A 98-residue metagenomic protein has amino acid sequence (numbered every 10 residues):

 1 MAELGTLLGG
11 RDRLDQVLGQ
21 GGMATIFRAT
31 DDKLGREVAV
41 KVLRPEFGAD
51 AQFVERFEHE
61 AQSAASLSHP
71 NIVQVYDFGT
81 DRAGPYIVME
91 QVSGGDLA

Functional and structural regions predicted by a protein language model:
M1-L14: A short, low-complexity linker immediately N-terminal to eukaryotic Hanks-type protein kinase catalytic domains
L14-G21, I26: Protein kinase glycine-rich loop
Q20-G21, L67-P70: Conserved N-lobe motifs of Hanks-type protein kinase catalytic domains, especially the short loop(s) flanking
T30-E37: Conserved N-lobe loop of protein kinases adjacent to the ATP-binding glycine-rich P-loop
V40: Conserved beta3 VAIK motif of the Hanks protein kinase fold
R44-S66: AlphaC helix of the eukaryotic protein kinase fold
F78: Activation-segment/catalytic-loop signature of the eukaryotic protein kinase fold
R82-D96: Conserved short submotifs of the Hanks-type protein kinase catalytic core that shape the nucleotide-binding pocket
